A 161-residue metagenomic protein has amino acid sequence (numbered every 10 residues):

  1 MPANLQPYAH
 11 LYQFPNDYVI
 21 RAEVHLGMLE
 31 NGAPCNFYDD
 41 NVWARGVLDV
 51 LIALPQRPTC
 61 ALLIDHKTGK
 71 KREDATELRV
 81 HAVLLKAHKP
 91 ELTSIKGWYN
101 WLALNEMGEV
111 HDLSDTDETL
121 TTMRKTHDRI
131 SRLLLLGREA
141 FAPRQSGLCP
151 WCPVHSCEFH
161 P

Functional and structural regions predicted by a protein language model:
M1-L63, E73, L92-W98: Catalytic cores of nuclease domains that cleave nucleic-acid phosphodiester backbones
E30-G32, D40, K71-E73, K86-P161: Metal-dependent nuclease catalytic regions and adjoining charged, substrate-binding loops involved in nucleic-acid end
D49, T76-L84: Short amphipathic alpha-helical face segments that pack within enzyme cores and frequently flank/anchor catalytic
H66-K67: Activation of the activation-loop gatekeeper triad in protein kinase-fold domains
